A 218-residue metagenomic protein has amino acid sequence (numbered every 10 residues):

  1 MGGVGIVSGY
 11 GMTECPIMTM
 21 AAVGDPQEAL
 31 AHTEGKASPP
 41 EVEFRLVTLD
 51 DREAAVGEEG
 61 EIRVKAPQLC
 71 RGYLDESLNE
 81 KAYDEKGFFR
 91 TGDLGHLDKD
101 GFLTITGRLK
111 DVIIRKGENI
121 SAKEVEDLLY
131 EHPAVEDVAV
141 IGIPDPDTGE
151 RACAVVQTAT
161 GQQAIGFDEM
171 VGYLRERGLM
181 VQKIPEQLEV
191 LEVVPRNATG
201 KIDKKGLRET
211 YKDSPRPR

Functional and structural regions predicted by a protein language model:
M1-A29, P39, E43, D50-E53: Gly/Ser/Thr-rich phosphate-binding loop
V7-E14, E34-A37, I141-P144, E189: Beta-strand->loop->alpha-helix junctions that form or flank phosphate-binding loops in nucleotide-handling enzymes
G11, A66, R71-G72, L94-K183 (+3 more regions): AMP-binding/adenylate-forming catalytic core of the ANL superfamily
Q27-E34, A82: Short, P/G- and charge-enriched loop/turn segments at secondary-structure junctions
A37-E41, R52-A82, I120: Conserved ATP/PPi-binding loop(s) of AMP-dependent carboxylate-activating enzymes
P39-E41, V135, P185: Core-facing hydrophobic residues within beta-strands of well-ordered domains
E43-R63, K99-D100, G161-F167, D203: Conserved beta-loop-beta connector loops within the AMP-binding
E209-R218: Acidic/polar alpha-helix N-cap and adjacent early helical turns within long charge-rich amphipathic helices/linkers
